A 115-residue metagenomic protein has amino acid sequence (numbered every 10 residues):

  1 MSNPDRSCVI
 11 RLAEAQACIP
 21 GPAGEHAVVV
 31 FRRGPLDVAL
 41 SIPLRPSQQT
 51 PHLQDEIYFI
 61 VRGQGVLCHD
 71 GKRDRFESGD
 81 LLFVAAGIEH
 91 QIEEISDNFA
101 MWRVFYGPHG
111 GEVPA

Functional and structural regions predicted by a protein language model:
M1-L40, R45-T50: A short, N-terminal "cap"/entry segment at the start of jelly-roll beta-barrel domains of the cupin/DSBH fold
V28-V30, Q49-T50, I57, R73-D74 (+1 more regions): Short secondary-structure boundary/capping segments
R32-G34, C68-K72, I95: Short strand-coil-strand connectors
H52-L67: Short, conserved beta-strand element in jelly-roll/cupin
G71-A86: Short acidic-glycine-tyrosine-enriched beta hairpin
A86-E112: Ligand-binding loop in jelly-roll beta-barrel domains
